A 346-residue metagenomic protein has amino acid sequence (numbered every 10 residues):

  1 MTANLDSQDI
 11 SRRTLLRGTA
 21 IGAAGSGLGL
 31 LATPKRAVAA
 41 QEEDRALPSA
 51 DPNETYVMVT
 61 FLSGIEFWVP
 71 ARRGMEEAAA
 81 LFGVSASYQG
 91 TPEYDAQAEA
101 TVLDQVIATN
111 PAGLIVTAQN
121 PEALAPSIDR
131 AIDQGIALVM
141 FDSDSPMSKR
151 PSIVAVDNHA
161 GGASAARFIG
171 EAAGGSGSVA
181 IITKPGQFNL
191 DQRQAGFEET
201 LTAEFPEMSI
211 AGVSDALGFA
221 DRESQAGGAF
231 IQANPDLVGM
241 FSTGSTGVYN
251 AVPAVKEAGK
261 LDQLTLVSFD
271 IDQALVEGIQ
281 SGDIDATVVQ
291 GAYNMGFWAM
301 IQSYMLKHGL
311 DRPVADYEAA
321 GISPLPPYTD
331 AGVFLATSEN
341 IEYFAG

Functional and structural regions predicted by a protein language model:
M1-T14, A23-A24, L28-G29, K35-V38: N-terminal secretory signal peptides
A40-Y56, A80, A173-S176: Immediate post-signal peptide segment of exported/extracytoplasmic ligand-binding proteins
E42-P52, L201-T202, W298-G346: Hinge/cleft segment of the Venus flytrap/periplasmic-binding protein
V59-R72, Y88-A98, N120, S143 (+6 more regions): Hinge/beta->alpha junction and helix N-cap segments in small-molecule ligand-binding domains
R73-S87, A203-F205: Signal peptide-proximal N-terminal region of secreted/periplasmic/extracellular or secretory-lumen proteins
G113-I132, F197, A216-G278: Hydrophobic alpha-helical
P121-A160, F168-E171, S178, D270-Q280 (+2 more regions): Flexible loop/hinge segments that line or gate small-molecule binding clefts
G244-V252, Q280, A292-H308: Extracellular/periplasmic ligand-binding modules, especially the Venus flytrap/periplasmic-binding
